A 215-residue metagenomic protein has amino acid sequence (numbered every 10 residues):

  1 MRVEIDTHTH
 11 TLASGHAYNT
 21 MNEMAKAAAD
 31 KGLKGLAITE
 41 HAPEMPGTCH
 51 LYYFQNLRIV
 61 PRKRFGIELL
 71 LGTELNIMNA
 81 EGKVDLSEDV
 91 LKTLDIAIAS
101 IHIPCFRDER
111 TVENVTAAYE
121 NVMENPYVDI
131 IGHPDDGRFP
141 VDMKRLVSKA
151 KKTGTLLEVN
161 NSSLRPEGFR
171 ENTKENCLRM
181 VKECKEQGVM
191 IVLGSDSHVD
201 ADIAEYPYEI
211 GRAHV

Functional and structural regions predicted by a protein language model:
M1-H10: Replace "His-x-His-based motif
M24-L36: Catalytic domains of carbohydrate-active enzymes, especially glycoside hydrolases
A29, A42, G47-V159: Extended substrate/RNA-proximal surfaces in nucleic-acid metabolism proteins
K34-G35, T39, D129: Short acidic/polar active-site loop segments enriched in Thr and Asp
H41, V189-I203: Short acidic/histidine-rich active-site segments
L156-F169: His/Asp/Glu-enriched short active-site or ligand-binding loop at hydrolase and phosphoryl-transfer sites
A201-A204, E209-G211: Active-site-adjacent betaalpha module
A213-V215: Conserved small/polar residues in nucleotide/adenosyl-binding loops
